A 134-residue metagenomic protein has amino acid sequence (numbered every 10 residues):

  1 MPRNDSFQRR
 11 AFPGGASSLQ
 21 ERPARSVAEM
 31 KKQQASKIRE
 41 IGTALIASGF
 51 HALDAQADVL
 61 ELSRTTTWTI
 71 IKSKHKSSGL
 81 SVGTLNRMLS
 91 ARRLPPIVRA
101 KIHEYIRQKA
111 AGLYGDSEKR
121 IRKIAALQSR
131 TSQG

Functional and structural regions predicted by a protein language model:
M1-R25, A126, S132-G134: Glycine- and charge-rich intrinsically disordered segments
P13-G14, S18-M30, V98-K109: N-terminal acidic-hydrophobic amphipathic loop/helix motif that frequently occurs adjacent to catalytic
S18-G49: A short, Lys/Arg-rich alpha-helix, primarily the initiator
A52-L53: Helix-turn-helix DNA-binding elements, focusing on the entry/boundary residues of the two helices that contact DNA
Q56-A57: Short alpha-helical "recognition helix" segments of helix-turn-helix
E61-G79: Recognition helix of helix-turn-helix/homeodomain-like DNA-binding domains that insert into the DNA major groove
G79-E104: DNA major-groove recognition helix of helix-turn-helix/homeodomain DNA-binding modules
I97-G134: Helix-turn-helix/homeodomain-like alpha-helical modules used for DNA recognition and transcription-factor dimerization
